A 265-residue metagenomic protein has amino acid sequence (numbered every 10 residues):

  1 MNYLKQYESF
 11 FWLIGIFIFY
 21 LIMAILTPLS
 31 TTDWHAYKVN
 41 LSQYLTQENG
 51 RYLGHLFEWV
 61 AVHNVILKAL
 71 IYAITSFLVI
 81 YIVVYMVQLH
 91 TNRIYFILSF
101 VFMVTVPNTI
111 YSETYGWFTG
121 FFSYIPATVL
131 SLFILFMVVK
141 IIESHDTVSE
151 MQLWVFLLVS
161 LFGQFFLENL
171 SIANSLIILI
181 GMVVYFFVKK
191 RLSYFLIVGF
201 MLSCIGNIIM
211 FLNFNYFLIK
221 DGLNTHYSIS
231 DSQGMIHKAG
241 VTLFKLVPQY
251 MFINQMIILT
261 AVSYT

Functional and structural regions predicted by a protein language model:
M1-F19: Start-transfer (signal-anchor) and selected internal transmembrane alpha helices of multi-pass inner/ER membrane
Y3-L4, V84-I94, I142-S149, Y185-F195: Membrane-interface helix-boundary motifs at transmembrane edges
M23-L67, N169-L176, V183-Y264: Transmembrane catalytic cores of multi-pass membrane glycosyltransferases and polysaccharide-assembly enzymes
Q47, R51, V101-V139: Membrane-interface micro-motifs in multi-pass membrane enzymes
Y72, S76, S123-L135, A173-G181: Hydrophobic core segments of transmembrane alpha-helices in multi-pass, intramembrane catalytic enzymes
A73-Y95, F133: Transmembrane-helix motifs of polytopic, lipid-linked glycan transferases
I80-Y85, L132-E143, F156-S160, L176-Y185: Hydrophobic transmembrane alpha-helices
Q152-N174: Membrane-interface alpha helices of multi-pass inner-membrane proteins
